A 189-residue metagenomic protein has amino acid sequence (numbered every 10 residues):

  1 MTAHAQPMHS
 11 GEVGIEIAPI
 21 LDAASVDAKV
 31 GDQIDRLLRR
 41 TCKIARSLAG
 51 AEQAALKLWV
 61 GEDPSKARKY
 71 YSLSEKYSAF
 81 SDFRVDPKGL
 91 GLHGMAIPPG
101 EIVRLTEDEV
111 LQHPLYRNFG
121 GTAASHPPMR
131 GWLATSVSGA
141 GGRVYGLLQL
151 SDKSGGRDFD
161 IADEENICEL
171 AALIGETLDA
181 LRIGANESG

Functional and structural regions predicted by a protein language model:
M1-R36, R40, S47, T177-G189: Signal-transmission linkers at sensory-effector interfaces
T2-H9, Y145, S151-L170, T177-N186: Regulatory loop-to-helix N-cap segments in sensory/regulatory domains that couple ligand/signal detection
C42-R46, A51-V60, H93-G94, I102: Short, hydrophobic-rich beta-strand element in sensory/regulatory alpha-beta domains
K43, A55-K88, V110-L111: GAF sensory/regulatory domain recognition with acknowledged cross-activation on helical regulatory dimers
A54, G146-L147: PAS (Per-ARNT-Sim) sensory domains
Y77-R117, A124-P127: Regulatory sensory and allosteric helical modules in signal-transduction proteins and certain transcription factors
D108, V137, K153: Hydrophobic pocket-lining residues within nucleotide cofactor-binding pockets
R130-G139: A short, aliphatic-rich beta-strand micro-motif
